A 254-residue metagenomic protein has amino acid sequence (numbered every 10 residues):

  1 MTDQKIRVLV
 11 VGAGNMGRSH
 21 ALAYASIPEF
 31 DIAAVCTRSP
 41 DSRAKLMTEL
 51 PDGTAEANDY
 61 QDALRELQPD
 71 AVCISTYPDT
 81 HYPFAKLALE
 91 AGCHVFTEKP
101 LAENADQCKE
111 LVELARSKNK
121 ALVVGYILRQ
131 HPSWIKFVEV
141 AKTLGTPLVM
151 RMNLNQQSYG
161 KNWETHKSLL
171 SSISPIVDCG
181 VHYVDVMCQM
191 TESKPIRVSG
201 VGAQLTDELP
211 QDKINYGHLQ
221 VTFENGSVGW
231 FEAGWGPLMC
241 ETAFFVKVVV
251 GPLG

Functional and structural regions predicted by a protein language model:
M1-P51: N-terminal Rossmann-like dinucleotide-binding module
H20, D41, D52-L114: Beta-loop-alpha module in the N-terminal Rossmann-like domain of NAD(P)-dependent dehydrogenases, especially those
A34, A71, V149: Short, Asp-centered acidic motifs that coordinate Mg2+ and/or phosphate in catalytic or ligand-binding sites
T97, L122-V124, F231: Hydrophobic residues in well-ordered beta-strands that form the structural core
E110-I127, G145-M152: Rossmann-fold dehydrogenase core element
L128-P210: Predominantly a Rossmann-like dinucleotide-binding segment in NAD(P)-dependent oxidoreductases
V184-G254: Contiguous beta-strand/loop segments that form the cofactor/metal-binding neighborhood of enzyme cores
